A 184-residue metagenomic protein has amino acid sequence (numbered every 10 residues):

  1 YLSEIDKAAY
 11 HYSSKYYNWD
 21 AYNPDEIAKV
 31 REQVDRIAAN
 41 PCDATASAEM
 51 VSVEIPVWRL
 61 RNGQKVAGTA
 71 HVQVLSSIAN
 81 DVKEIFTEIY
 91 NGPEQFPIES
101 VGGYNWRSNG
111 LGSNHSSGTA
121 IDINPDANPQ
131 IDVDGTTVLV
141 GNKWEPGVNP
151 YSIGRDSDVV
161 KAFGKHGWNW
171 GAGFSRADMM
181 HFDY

Functional and structural regions predicted by a protein language model:
Y1-C42: N-terminal low-complexity, Pro/Thr/Ser-rich intrinsically disordered segments that act as propeptides or flexible
L2-S3, S113-Y184: Catalytic cores and adjacent binding grooves of peptidoglycan-active enzymes
Y10-N18, A79-Y90, P146: A broad, low-specificity signal for short, low-complexity segments enriched in glycine/proline and polar/charged
N18, V57, N105, K143 (+1 more regions): Residues in intrinsically disordered, low-complexity segments of regulatory proteins
I27-E99: Active-site acidic/histidine clusters and adjacent loop/turn architecture that either coordinate catalytic ions
R36-A44, N109-G112, G154-R155: Intrinsically disordered, low-complexity boundary segments flanking structured domains
V66-S76, G110, W144-S152: Second-shell loop/turn segments in exported
K83-V133: Active-site-adjacent loop/helix surface patches within enzyme catalytic domains that shape the substrate-binding cleft
